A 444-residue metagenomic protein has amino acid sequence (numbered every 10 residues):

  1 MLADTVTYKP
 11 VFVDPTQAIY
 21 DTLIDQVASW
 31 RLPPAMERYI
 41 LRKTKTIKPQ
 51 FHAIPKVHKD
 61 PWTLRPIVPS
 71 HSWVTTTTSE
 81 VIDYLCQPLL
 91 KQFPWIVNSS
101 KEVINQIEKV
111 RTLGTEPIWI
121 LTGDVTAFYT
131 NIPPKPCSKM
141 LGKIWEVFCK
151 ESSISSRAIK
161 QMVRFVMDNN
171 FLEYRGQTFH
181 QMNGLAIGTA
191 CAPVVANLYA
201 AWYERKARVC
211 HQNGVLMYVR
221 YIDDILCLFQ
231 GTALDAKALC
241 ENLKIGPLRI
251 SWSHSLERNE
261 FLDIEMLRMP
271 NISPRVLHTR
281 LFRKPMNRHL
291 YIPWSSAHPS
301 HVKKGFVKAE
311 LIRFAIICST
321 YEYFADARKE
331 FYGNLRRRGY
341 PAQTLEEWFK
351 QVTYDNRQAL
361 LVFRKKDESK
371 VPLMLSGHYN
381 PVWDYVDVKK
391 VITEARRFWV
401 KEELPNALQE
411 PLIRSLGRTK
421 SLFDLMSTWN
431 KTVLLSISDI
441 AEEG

Functional and structural regions predicted by a protein language model:
M1-G444: Charged structural interfaces that engage phosphate-rich ligands and support phosphoryl-transfer chemistry
